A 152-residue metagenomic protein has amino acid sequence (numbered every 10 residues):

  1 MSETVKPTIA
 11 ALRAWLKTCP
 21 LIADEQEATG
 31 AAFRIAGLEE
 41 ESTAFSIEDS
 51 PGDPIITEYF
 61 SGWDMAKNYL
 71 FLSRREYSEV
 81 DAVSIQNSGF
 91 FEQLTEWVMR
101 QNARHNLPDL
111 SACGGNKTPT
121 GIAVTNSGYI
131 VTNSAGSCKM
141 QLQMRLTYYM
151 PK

Functional and structural regions predicted by a protein language model:
M1-I35, P51-K152: Charged, amphipathic alpha-helical segments and their flanking helix caps
E40-G52: Charged, often glycine-rich, active-site loop that binds/positions anionic groups
